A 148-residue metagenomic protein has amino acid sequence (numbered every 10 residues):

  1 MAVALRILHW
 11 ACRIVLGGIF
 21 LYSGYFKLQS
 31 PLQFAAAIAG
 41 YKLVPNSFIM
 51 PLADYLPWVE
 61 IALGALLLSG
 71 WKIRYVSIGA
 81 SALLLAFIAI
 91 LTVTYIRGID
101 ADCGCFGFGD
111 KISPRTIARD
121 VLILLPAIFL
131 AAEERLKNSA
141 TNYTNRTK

Functional and structural regions predicted by a protein language model:
M1-N138: Membrane-interfacial helix-loop segments of redox and metal-homeostasis proteins, especially TM-loop-TM junctions
T141-K148: Short, low-complexity, charge-dense intrinsically disordered segments
